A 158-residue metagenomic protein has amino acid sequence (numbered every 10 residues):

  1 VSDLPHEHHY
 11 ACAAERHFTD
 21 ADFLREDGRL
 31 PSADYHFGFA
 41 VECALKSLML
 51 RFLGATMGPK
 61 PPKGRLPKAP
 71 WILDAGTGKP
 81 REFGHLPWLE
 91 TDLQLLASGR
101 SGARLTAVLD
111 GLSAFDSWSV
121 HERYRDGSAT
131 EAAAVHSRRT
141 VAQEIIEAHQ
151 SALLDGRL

Functional and structural regions predicted by a protein language model:
V1-L158: Terminal alpha-helical segments
